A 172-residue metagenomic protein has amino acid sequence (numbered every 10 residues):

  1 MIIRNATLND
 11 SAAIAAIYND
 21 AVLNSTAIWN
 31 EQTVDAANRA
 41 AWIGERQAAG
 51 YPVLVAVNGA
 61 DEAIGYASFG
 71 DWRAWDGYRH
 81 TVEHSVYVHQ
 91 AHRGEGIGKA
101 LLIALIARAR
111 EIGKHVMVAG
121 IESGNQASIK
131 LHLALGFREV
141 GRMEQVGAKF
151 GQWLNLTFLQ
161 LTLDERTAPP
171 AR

Functional and structural regions predicted by a protein language model:
I2-A16: A short beta-loop-alpha structural element at the N-terminal edge of CoA-dependent acyl/N-acetyltransferase catalytic
A15-I43: Conserved GNAT-fold acetyl-CoA-binding loop/helix
Y18, D61, H132, F137 (+1 more regions): Conserved active-site tyrosine of GNAT-family acetyltransferases
Q32-A91, L102-I103, T162-D164: Acetyl-CoA-dependent GNAT
S68-D71, V118-I121, L133, R138-N155 (+1 more regions): Conserved catalytic-core motifs of GNAT/GCN5-like acyltransferases
R93, A119-I129: Conserved beta-strand-loop-alpha-helix junction that forms the acyl-donor binding cleft
G94-A107, K130-A134: Conserved acetyl-CoA-binding loop-helix of GNAT-fold acetyltransferases
A109-I121: Conserved GNAT acetyl-CoA-binding A-motif
